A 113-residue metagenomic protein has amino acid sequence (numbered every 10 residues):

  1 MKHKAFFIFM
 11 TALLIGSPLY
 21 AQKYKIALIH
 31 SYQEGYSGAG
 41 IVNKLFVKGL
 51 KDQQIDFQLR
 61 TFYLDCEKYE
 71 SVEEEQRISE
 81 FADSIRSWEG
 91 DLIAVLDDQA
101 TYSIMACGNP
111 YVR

Functional and structural regions predicted by a protein language model:
K2-K4, L19-R113: Short hydrophobic alpha-helices and adjacent helix-cap/hinge residues
I8-G16: Bacterial N-terminal signal peptides
